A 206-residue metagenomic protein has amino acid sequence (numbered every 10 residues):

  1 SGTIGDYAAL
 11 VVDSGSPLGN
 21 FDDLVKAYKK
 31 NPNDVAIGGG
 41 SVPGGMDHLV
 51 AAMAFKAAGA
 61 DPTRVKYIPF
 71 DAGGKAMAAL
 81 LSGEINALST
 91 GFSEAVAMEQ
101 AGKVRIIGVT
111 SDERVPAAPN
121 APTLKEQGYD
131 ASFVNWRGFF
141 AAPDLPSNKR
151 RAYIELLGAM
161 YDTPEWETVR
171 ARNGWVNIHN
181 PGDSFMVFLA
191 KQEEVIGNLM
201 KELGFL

Functional and structural regions predicted by a protein language model:
S1-K75, R137-V169: Hinge/capping helix and adjacent helix->loop/strand transition within the periplasmic-binding protein
D23, A78-A79, A97-M98, T123 (+1 more regions): Well-formed, non-transmembrane alpha-helical positions, independent of function
A36-I37, N86-T90, R105-G108, I196-N198: Paired acidic/hydrophobic, glycine-rich loop segments that form the ligand-binding mouth/hinge of periplasmic-binding
G40-S41, A171-V187: Flexible, acidic loop-helix segments that line cofactor/substrate-binding pockets
Y67-A78, G91-E94, D183: Short helix-initiation/N-cap motifs at beta->coil->alpha
E94-D162, N173, K191-E194: C-terminal lobe and pocket-closing loops of periplasmic/extracytoplasmic Venus-flytrap solute-binding proteins
M160, E167-H179, E202-L206: C-terminal capping/gating helix-and-loop segments adjacent to ligand/active sites or protein-protein/ligand interfaces
P181-L206: Extracellular/periplasmic bilobal clamshell ligand-binding domains
